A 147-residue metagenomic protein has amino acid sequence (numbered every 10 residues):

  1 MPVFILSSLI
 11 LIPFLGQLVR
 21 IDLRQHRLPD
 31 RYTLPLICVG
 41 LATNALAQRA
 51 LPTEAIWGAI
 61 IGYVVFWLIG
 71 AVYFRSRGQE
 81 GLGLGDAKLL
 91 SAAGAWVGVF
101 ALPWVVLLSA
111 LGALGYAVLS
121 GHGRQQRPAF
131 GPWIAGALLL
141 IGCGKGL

Functional and structural regions predicted by a protein language model:
M1-L147: A membrane-topology feature that recognizes alpha-helical transmembrane segments and their immediate juxtamembrane
